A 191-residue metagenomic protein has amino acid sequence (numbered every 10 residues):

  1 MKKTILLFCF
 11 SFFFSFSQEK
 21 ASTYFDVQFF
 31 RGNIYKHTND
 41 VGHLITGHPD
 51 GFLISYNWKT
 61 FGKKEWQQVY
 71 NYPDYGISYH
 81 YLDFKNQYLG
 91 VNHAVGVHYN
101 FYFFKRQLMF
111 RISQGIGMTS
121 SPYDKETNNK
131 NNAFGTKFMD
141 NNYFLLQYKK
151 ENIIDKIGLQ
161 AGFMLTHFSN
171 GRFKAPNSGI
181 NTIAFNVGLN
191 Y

Functional and structural regions predicted by a protein language model:
M1-Q28, K105-L108, I157, Y191: Bacterial Sec-dependent N-terminal signal peptides
Q18-K64: Short glycine/proline- and aromatic-enriched beta-strand/turn motifs that initiate or cap beta-hairpins
E19-F25, V69-Y75, R106-F110, D155-L159 (+1 more regions): Outer-envelope beta-barrel architecture signal
A21, T46-F52, N71, L89-V95 (+3 more regions): Residues that define the transmembrane beta-barrel architecture of outer-membrane proteins
F25-N33, Y79-Y81, F110-M118, A161-L165: Transmembrane beta-barrel strands of outer-membrane/channel proteins
V27, I54-W58, V95-F101, I112-I116 (+3 more regions): Residues on the lipid-exposed face of transmembrane beta-strands in outer-membrane beta-barrel proteins
Y70-S120: Gram-negative (and chloroplast) outer-membrane scaffold detector with strong preference for beta-barrel transmembrane
I154-Y191: Predominantly the C-terminal beta-signal and adjacent terminal strand-loop region of outer-membrane beta-barrel
